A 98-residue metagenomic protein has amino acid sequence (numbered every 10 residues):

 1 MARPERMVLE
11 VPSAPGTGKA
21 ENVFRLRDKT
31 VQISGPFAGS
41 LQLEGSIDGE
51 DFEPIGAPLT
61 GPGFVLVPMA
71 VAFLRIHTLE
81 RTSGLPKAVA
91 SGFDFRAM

Functional and structural regions predicted by a protein language model:
M1-N22: Transition segment at domain starts
A14-P15, P58-P62: Short, solvent-exposed loop/turn segments in extracellular or other extracytoplasmic domains
K19-N22, P62-M69: Exposed aromatic-hydrophobic patches
L26, G35-S40: Short proline/glycine-enriched turn/loop motifs at strand-loop junctions of beta-rich domains
L26-V31, P68-G92: Noncatalytic modules at the cell exterior or secretory-pathway interfaces, chiefly beta-strand-rich lectin/adhesion
F37-A38, D48-G49, R81-S83: Acidic glycine-/aspartate-rich tracts in secreted/extracellular proteins
E44-S46: Conserved Ser/Thr-centered positions that define the repeating blades of beta-propeller domains
D48-P58: Tryptophan-centered short beta-strand motifs
